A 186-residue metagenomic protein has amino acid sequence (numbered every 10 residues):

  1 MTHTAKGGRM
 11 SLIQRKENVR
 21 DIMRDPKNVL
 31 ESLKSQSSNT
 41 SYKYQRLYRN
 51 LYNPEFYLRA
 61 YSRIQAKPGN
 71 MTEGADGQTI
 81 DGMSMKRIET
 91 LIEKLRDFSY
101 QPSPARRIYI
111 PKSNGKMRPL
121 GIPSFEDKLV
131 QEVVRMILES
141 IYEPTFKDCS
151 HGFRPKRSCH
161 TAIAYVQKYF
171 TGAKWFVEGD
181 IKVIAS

Functional and structural regions predicted by a protein language model:
M1-S186: Non-catalytic terminal/accessory segments
